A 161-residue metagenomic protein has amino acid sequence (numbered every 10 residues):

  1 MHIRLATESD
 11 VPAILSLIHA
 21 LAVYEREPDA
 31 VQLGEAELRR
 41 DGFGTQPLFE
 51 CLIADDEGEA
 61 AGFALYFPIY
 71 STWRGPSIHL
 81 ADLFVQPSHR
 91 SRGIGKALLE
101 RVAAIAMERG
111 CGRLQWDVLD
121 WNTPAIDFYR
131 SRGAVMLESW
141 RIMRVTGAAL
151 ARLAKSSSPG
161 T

Functional and structural regions predicted by a protein language model:
M1-S9, L150-T161: Conserved N-terminal entry element of GNAT/NAT acetyltransferase domains
L5-P12, S16-H79, L99-E100, I105 (+3 more regions): Acetyl-CoA-dependent GNAT
Y66, Y129-R130: Conserved active-site tyrosine of GNAT-family acetyltransferases
A81, Q86, L119: Residue-level recognition of the GNAT/N-acetyltransferase active site
V85, S91-A104, S131: Conserved acetyl-CoA-binding loop-helix of GNAT-fold acetyltransferases
M107-D117: Conserved GNAT acetyl-CoA-binding A-motif
W116-A125, R144-A148: Conserved beta-strand-loop-alpha-helix junction that forms the acyl-donor binding cleft
R130, S139-L150, A154: Acyl-donor-binding surface of acyltransferase catalytic domains
